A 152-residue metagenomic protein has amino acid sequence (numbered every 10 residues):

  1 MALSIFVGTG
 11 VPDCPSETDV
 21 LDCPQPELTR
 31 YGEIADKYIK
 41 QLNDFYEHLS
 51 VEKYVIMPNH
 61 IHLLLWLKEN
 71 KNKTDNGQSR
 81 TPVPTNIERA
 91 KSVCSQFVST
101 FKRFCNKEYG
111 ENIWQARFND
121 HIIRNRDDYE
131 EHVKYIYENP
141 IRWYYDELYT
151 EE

Functional and structural regions predicted by a protein language model:
M1-E152: Short catalytic/metal-binding and nucleic-acid-binding patches
